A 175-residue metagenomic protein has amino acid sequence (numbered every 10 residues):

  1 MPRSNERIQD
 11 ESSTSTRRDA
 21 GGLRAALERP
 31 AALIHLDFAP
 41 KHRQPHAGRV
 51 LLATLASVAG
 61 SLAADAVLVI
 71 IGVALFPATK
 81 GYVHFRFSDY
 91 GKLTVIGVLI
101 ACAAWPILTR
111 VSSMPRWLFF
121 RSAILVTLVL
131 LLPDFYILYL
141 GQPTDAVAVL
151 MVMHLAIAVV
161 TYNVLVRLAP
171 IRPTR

Functional and structural regions predicted by a protein language model:
M1-R17: N-terminal acidic, proline/glycine-rich, low-complexity intrinsically disordered segments
G21-V73: N-terminal signal-anchor transmembrane alpha-helix
V50-L55, A78-D89, T109-M114, R172: Short juxtamembrane and helix-loop transition motifs at transmembrane-helix boundaries in membrane proteins
L52-L62, L155-R175: Membrane-water interface at the C-terminal end of transmembrane alpha helices
S61-I70, V98-P106, L131, A158-N163: Transmembrane alpha-helical segments of multi-pass membrane transport proteins and ion-pumping complexes
F87-I100: Interfacial helix-start motif at the membrane-water boundary
P106-T127: Internal alpha-helical transmembrane segments of multi-pass membrane proteins
L132-V149: Membrane-helix boundary connector in multi-pass membrane proteins
